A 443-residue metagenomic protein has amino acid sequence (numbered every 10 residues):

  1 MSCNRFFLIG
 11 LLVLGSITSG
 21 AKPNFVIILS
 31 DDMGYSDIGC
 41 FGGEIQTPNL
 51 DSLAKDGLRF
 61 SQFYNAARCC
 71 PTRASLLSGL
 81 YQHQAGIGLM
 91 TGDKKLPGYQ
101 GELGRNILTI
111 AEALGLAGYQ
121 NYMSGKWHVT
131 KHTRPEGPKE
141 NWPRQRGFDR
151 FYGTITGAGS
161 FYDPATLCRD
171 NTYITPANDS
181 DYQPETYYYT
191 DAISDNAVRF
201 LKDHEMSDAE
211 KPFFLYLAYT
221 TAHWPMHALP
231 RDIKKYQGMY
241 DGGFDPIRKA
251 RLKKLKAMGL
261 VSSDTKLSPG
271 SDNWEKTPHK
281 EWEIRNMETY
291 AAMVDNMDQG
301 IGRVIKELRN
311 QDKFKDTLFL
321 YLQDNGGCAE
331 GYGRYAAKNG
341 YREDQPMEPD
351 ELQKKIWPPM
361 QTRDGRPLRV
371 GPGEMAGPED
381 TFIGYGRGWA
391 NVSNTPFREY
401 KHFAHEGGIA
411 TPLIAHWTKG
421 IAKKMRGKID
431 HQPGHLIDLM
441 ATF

Functional and structural regions predicted by a protein language model:
S2, I17-F443: Formylglycine-dependent sulfatase
F6-G15: Sec-dependent N-terminal signal peptides
